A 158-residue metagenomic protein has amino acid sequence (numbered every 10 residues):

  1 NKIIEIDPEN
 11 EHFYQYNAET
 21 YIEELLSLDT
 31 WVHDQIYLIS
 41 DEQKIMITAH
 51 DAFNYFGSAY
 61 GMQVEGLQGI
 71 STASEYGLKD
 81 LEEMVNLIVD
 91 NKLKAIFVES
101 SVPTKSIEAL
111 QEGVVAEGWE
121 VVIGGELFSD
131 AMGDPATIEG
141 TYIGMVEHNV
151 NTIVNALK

Functional and structural regions predicted by a protein language model:
N1-K158: Extracytoplasmic metal-acquisition and chelation regions
